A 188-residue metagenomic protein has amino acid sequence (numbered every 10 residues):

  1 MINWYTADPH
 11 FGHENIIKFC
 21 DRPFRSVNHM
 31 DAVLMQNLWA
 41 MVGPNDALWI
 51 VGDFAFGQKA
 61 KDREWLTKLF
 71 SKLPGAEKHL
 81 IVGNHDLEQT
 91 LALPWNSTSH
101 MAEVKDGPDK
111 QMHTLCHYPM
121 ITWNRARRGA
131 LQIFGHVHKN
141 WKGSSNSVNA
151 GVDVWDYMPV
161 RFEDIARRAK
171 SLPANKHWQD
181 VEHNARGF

Functional and structural regions predicted by a protein language model:
I2-E103: Core catalytic region of metal-dependent phosphoesterases/phosphodiesterases, especially metallo-beta-lactamase-like
L91-G187: Conserved beta-sheet core of the metallophosphoesterase superfamily
